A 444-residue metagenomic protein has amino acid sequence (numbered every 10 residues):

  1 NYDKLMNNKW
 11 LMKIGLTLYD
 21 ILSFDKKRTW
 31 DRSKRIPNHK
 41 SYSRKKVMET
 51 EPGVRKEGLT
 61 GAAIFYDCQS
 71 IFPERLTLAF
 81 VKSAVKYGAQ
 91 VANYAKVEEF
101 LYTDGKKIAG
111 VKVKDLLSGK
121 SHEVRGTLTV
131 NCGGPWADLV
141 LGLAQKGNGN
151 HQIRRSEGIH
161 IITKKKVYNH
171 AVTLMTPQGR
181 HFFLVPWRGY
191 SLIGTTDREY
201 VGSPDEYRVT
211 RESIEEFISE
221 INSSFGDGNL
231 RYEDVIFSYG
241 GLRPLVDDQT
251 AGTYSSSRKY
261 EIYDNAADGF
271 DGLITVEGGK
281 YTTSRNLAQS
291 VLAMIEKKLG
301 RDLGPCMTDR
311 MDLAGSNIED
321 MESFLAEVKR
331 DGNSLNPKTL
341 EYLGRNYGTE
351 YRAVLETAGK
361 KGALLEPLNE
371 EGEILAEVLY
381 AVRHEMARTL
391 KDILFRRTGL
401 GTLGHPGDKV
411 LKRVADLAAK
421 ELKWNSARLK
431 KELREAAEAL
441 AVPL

Functional and structural regions predicted by a protein language model:
N1-T50, F182: Dinucleotide-binding Rossmann-like beta1-alpha1 core, especially the glycine-rich loop that anchors the ADP
R28-S33, M48-Y87, G110, V124 (+2 more regions): Helix-loop-beta segment of a Rossmann-like dinucleotide-binding subdomain
R75, S83, G142-L192, R198-P406 (+1 more regions): C-terminal catalytic lobe of FAD-dependent flavoproteins
Q90-A92, I236: General small-molecule cofactor/ligand-binding pocket signal
N93-A109: A conserved short coil-to-beta-strand element within the FAD-binding core of flavoproteins
L117-L128, C132: Core beta-strand elements of the Rossmann-like FAD/NAD(P) dinucleotide-binding domain in flavoenzyme oxidoreductases
N131-G147: Flavin (primarily FAD) binding-site architecture
G404-K409, L422-L444: C-terminal amphipathic alpha-helical interaction region
